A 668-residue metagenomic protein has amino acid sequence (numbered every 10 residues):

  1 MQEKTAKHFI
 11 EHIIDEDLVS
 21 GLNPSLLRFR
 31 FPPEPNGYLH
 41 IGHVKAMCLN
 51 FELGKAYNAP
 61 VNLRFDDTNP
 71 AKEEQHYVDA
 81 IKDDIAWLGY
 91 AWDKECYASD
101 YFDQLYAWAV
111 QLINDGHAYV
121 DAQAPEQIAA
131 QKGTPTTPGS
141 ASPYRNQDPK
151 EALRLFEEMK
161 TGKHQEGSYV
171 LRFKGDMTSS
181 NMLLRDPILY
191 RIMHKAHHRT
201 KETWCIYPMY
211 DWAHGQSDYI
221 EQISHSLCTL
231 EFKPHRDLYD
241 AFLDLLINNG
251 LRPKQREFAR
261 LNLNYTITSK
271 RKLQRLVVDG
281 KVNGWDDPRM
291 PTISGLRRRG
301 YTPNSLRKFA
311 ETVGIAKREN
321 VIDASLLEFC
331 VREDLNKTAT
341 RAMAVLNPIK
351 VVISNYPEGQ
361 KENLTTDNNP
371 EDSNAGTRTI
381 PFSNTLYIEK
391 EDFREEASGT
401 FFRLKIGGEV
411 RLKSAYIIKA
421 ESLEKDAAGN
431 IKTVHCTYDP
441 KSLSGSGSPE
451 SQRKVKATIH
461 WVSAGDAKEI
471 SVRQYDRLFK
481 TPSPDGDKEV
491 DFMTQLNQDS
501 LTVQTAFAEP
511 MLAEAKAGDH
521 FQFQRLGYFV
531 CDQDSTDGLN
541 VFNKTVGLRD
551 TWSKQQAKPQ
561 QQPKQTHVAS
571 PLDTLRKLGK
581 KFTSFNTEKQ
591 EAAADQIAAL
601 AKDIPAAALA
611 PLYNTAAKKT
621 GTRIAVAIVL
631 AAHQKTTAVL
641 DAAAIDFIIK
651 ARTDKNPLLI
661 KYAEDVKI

Functional and structural regions predicted by a protein language model:
T5-I14, V19-K82, A196-T229: N-terminal catalytic cores of NTP/NDP-binding nucleotidyl/phosphoryl-transfer enzymes
D67-N69, Q75, Y97, Q111-L273 (+3 more regions): Active-site cores that bind ATP or allylic diphosphates and position pyrophosphate for catalysis
Y77-D103, W108-A109, G116-Y119: A glycine-rich helix N-cap at a beta->alpha junction
F309-K317, A324-D573: Substrate/cofactor-recognition hotspot
P571-K580, K602-T615, A638-I649: Amphipathic alpha-helical scaffolding segments comprising HEAT/armadillo-like alpha-solenoid repeats
F582-N586, T615-A617, R652-K655: Alpha-solenoid helical repeat architecture
E588-A592, T620-A625, K655-K661: Positions within the helices of HEAT/ARM-like alpha-solenoid repeats
I597-P605, L630-T637, K667: Alpha-solenoid repeat junctions
